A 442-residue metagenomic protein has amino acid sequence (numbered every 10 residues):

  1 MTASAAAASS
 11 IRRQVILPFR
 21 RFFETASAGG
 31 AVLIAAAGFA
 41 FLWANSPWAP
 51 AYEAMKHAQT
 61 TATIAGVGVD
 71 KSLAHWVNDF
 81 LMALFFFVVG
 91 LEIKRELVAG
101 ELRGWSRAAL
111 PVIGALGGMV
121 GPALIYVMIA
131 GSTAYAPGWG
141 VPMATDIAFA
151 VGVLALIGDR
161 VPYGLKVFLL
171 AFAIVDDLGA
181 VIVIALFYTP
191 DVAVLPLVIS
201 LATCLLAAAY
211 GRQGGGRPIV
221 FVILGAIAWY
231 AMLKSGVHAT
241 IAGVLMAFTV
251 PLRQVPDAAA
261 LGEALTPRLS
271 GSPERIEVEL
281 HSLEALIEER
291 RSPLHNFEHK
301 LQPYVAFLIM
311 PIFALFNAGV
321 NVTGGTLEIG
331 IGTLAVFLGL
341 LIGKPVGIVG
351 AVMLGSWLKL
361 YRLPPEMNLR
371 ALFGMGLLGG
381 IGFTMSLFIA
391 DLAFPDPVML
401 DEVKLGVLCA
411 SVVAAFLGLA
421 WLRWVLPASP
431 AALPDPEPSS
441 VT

Functional and structural regions predicted by a protein language model:
T2-T25, L42-N45, A58, T203 (+5 more regions): Predominantly late transmembrane helices and immediately cytosolic-facing juxtamembrane segments
V32-N45, F85-L91, G121-A123, T203-A208 (+5 more regions): Hydrophobic core segments of alpha-helical transmembrane domains in multi-pass membrane transport and ion-translocation
W43-M55, G68-A74, V88-W105, V120-G140: Transmembrane alpha-helix boundary signature
G66, D70-A99, Y304-G324, I342-V349 (+2 more regions): Hydrophobic transmembrane alpha-helices of secondary-active transporters and Na+-translocating membrane complexes
A74-F86, A134-A148, A171, T189-A202 (+2 more regions): Structural signature of hydrophobic alpha-helical transmembrane segments
E96-A123, A193-A202, V322-V346, V407-V412: Entry/N-cap segments of selected transmembrane alpha helices and their immediately preceding amphipathic helices
L110-V151, F337-A393, C409, F416-V425: Transmembrane alpha-helices that form the ion-translocation and gating core of multi-pass ion transport proteins
L154-A260: Functional cores that coordinate and move charged inorganic groups
